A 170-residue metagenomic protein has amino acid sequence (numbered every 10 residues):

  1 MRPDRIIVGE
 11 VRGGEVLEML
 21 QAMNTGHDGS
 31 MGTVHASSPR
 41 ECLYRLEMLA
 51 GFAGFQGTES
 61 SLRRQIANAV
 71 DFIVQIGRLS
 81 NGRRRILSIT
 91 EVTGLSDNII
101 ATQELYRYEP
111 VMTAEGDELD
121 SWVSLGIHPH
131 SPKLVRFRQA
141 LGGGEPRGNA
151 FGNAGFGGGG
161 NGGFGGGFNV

Functional and structural regions predicted by a protein language model:
M1-A69, Q75: Switch/coupling sub-region of P-loop NTPases
R2-R5, R12, R40, R45 (+7 more regions): Arginine residue identity/basic-tract feature
P3, I7-E10, L46-A53, D71-G77 (+2 more regions): Noncatalytic linker/hinge segments flanking ATPase motor cores
T25, F52-F55, N81, G94-N98: Arginine/glycine-rich "motif VI" loop of SF2 helicases in the C-terminal RecA-like domain
S61-D97: Phosphate-binding/switch region of NTP-binding enzymes
G82-V170: NTP-binding/hydrolysis catalytic cores, primarily Walker-type P-loop NTPases
